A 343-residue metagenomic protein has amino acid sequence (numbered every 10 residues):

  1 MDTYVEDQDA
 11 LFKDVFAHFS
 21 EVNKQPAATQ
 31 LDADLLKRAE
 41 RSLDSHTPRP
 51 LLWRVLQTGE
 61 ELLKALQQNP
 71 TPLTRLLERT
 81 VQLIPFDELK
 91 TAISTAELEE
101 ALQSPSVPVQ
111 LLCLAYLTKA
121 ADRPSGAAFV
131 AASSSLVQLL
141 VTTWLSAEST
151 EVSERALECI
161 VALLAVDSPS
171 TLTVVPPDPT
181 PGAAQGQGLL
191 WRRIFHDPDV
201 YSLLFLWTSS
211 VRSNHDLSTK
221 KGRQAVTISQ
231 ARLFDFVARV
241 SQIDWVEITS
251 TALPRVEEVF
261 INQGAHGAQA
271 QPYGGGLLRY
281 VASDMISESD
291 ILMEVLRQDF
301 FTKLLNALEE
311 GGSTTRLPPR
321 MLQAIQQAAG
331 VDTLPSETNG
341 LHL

Functional and structural regions predicted by a protein language model:
M1-Q68, T74, E100, P335-L343: N-terminal "cap/leader" segments of large eukaryotic alpha-helical scaffolds
Y4, L11-F12, F16-F19, W53 (+7 more regions): Phenylalanine-focused residue identity feature
P26, P48-P50, P70, P85 (+6 more regions): Proline-rich intrinsically disordered, low-complexity coils
D34-T47, E61-F86, L111-R123, R155-A165 (+2 more regions): Alpha-helical solenoid repeat architecture
H46-E60, A92-A96, V137-Q138, G274-R279 (+1 more regions): Amphipathic alpha-helical scaffolding segments comprising HEAT/armadillo-like alpha-solenoid repeats
E60-D178, G182: Fungal eukaryote-biased detector of long internal structured cores
S133-L343: Hydrophobic, structured segments
